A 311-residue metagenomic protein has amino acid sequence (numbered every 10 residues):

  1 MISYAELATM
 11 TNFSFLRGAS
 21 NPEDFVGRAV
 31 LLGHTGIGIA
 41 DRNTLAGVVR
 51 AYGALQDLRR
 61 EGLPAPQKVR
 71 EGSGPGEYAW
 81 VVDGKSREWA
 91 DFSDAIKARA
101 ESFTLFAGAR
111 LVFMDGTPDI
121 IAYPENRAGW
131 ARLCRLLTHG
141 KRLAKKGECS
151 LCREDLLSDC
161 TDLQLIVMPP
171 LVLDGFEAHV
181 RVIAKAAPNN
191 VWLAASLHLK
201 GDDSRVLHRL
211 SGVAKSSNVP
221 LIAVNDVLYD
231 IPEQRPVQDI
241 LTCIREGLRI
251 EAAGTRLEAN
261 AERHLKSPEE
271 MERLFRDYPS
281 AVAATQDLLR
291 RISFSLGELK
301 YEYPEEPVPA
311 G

Functional and structural regions predicted by a protein language model:
M1-G311: Phosphodiester-processing cores and adjacent nucleic acid-binding clamps
